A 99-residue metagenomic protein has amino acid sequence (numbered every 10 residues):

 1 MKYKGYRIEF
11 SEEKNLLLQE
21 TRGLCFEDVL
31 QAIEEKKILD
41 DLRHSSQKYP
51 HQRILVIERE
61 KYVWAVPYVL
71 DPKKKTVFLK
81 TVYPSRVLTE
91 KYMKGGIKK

Functional and structural regions predicted by a protein language model:
M1-K99: Ribonuclease/tRNase effector modules and their secretory precursors
